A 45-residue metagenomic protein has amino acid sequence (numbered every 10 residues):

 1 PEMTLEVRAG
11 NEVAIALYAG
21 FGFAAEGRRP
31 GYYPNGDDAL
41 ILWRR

Functional and structural regions predicted by a protein language model:
P1-T4, R8-A16, G20-F21, G27 (+1 more regions): C-terminal "cap" of GNAT-fold acetyltransferases
